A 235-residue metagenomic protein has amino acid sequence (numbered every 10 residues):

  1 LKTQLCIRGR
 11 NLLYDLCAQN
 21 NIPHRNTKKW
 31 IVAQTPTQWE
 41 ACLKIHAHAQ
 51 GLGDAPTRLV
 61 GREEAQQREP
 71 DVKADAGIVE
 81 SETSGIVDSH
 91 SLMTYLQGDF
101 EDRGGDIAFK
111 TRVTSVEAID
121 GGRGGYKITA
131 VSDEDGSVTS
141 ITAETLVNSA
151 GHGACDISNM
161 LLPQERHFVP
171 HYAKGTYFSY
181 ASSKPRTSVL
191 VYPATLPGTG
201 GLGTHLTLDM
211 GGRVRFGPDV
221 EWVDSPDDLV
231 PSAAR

Functional and structural regions predicted by a protein language model:
L1-E64, R68, T204: Dinucleotide-binding Rossmann-like beta1-alpha1 core, especially the glycine-rich loop that anchors the ADP
K2-R8, V32-A41, E80-D99, A108 (+1 more regions): Short beta-strand to alpha-helix junction loop
K28, K174-T176, L202: Residues that flank catalytic or metal-binding motifs in active/ligand-binding sites
T37-A41, R68-D75, E117-K127: A short, glycine/Asx- and small/polar-enriched loop/turn that sits immediately N-terminal to a beta-strand
R58-G61, I107-F109, N148, F216: General beta-strand structural signal in soluble alpha/beta enzymes
V79-E144, S149: Helical element adjacent to the flavin cofactor pocket in flavoenzyme catalytic cores
E134-V189: Central helical "cap/lid" subdomain
M160, E165-V169, K184-R235: Active-site lid/adjacent beta-loop-alpha segment flanking the redox-cofactor pocket in flavoenzymes
